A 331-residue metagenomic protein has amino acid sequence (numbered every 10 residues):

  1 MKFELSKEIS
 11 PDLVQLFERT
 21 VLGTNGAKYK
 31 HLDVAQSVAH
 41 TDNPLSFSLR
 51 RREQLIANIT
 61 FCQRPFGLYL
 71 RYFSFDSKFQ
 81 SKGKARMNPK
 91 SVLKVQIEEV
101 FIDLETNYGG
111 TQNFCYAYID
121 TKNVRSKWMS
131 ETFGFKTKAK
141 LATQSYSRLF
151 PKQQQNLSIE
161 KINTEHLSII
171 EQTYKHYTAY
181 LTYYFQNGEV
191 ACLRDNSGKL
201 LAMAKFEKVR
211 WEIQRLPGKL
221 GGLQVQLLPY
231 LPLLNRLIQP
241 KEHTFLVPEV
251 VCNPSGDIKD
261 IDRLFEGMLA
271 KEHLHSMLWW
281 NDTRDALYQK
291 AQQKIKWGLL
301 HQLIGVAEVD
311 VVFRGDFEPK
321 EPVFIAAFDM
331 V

Functional and structural regions predicted by a protein language model:
M1, R71, N113, T244-E249: Short amphipathic alpha-helical segments
K2-I59, E131-T244: Amide-forming acyltransferase catalytic core, primarily the GNAT-like/NAT-type and related acyltransferase folds
P44, T106-Q112, K271-M277: Short, high-confidence coil segments that cap the C-terminus of an alpha-helix and link into the following beta-strand
R52-Q54, R64-G67, K122-N123, S197-G198: Short strand-connecting beta-turns/loops that link adjacent beta-strands
Q54-I56, R64-R71, F75-L93: A broadly used, surface-exposed interaction patch
S81-T106, G256-A270: Conserved acetyl-CoA-binding loop-helix of GNAT-fold acetyltransferases
F101, E105-Y118, R125: Membrane-interface helix-loop-helix junctions at boundaries between adjacent transmembrane segments
Y116-Q155, E207-V331: Active-site/acyl-donor-binding loops of N-acyltransferases
